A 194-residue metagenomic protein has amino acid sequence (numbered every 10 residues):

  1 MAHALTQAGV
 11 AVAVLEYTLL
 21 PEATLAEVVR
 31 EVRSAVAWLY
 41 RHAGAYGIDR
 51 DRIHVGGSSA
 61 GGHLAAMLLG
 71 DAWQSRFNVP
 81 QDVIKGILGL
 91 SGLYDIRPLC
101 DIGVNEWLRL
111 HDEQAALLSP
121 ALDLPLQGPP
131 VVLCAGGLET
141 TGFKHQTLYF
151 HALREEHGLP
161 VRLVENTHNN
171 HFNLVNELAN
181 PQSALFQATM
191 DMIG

Functional and structural regions predicted by a protein language model:
M1-G194: Alpha/beta-hydrolase superfamily serine-hydrolase fold, recognizing
